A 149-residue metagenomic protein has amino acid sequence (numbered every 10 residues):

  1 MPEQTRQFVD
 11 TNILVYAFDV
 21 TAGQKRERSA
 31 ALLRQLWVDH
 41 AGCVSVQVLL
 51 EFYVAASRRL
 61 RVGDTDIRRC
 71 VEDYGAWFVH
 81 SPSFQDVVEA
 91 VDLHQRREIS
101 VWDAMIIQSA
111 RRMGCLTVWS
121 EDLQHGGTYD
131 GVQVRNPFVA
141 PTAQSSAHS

Functional and structural regions predicted by a protein language model:
M1-E3, I107, R111-S149: Acidic, PIN/NYN-like endoribonuclease modules and their adjacent C-terminal/linker elements
M1-V44, R59-D66, P141-S149: Short, well-structured N-terminal submotif of metal-dependent ribonuclease cores
P2-E3, W77-E121: Active-site neighborhoods of divalent-metal-dependent phosphate/nucleic-acid chemistry enzymes
N12-I13, A31, Y53, S100 (+1 more regions): Active-site phosphate/pyrophosphate-handling residues
Q35-L36, Y74, L93: Hydrophobic helix-cap positions at the C-terminus of alpha-helices in RecA-like/P-loop ATPase nucleotide-binding cores
Y53-W77: Active-site-proximal, substrate-binding regions of enzyme catalytic domains and RNA-binding/basic surfaces
